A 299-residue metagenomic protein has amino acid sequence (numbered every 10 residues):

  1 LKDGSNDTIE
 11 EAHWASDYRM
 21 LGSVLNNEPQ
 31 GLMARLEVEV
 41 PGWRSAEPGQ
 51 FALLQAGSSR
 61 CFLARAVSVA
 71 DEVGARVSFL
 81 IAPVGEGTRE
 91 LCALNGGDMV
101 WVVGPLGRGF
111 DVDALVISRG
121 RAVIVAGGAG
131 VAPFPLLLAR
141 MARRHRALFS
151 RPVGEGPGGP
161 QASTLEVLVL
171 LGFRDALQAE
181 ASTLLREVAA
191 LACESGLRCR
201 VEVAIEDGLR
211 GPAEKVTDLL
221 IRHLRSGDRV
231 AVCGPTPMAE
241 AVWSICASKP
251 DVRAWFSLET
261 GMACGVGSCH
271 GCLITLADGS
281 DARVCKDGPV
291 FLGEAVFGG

Functional and structural regions predicted by a protein language model:
K2-D98, F173-R174: Ferredoxin-reductase
L21, A46-G49, A66, F134 (+3 more regions): A general structural signal for well-ordered alpha-helical segments in protein cores
V40, E206, D287: Active-site donor-binding loop signature of nucleotide-sugar glycosyltransferases
G57-C61, G104-G109, D278: Short, charged beta-turn/beta-strand-edge "cap" motif at the junction between a beta-strand and an adjacent loop
R89-G261: FNR/FR-type flavoprotein reductase catalytic core
T236-P237, E259-V290: Local cysteine-cluster metal-coordination motifs and their immediate loop/turn environment, predominantly Fe-S cluster
G293-G299: A charged, well-structured terminal subsegment
